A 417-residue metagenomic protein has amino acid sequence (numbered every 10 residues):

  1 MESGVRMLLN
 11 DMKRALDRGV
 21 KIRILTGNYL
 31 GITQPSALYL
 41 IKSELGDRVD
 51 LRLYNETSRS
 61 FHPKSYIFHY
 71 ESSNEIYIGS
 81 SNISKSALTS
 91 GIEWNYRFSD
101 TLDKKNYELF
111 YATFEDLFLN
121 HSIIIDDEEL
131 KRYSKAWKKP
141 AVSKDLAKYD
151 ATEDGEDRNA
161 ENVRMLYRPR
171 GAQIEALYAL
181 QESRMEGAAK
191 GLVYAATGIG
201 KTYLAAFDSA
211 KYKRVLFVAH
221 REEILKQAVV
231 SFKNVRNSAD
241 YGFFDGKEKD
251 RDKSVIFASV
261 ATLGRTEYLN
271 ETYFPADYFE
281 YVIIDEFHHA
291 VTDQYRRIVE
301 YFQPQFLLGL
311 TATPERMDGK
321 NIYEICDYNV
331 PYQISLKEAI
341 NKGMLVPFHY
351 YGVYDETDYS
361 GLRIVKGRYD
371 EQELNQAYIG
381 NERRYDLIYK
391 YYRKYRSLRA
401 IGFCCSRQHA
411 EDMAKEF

Functional and structural regions predicted by a protein language model:
M1-R170, I174: PLD/PLD-like phosphodiesterase catalytic module centered on the HKD motif
M185-D208, F403: Walker A/P-loop
V215, E223-E248: Conserved helix-turn-beta segment of the N-terminal RecA-like "Helicase ATP-binding" lobe in SF1/SF2 helicases
V215-R221, R399-S406: Conserved RecA-like ASCE P-loop NTPase motor core of nucleic-acid helicases/translocases
G246-Y278, T292-R297: Conserved helix/coil segment N-terminal to the catalytic DExD/H
H288-Y350: Post-DEXD/H (motif II) to motif III coupling segment of the RecA-like Helicase ATP-binding lobe
V330-I401: Conserved interdomain linker/interface between the two RecA-like ATPase lobes of SF2 helicase motors
C405-F417: Conserved helicase motor "Helicase C" RecA-like lobe of SF1/SF2 P-loop NTPases
